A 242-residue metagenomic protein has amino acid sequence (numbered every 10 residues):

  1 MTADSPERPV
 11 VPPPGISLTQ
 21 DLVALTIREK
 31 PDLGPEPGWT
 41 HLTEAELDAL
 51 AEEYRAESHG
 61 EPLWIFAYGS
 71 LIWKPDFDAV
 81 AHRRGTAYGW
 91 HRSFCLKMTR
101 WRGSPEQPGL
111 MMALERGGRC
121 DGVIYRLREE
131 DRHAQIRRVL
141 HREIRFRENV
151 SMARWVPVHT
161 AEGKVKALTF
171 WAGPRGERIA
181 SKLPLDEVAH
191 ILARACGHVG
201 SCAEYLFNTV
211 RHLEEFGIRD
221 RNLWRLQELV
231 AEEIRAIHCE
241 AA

Functional and structural regions predicted by a protein language model:
T2-A242: A glycine-rich, hydrophobic/aromatic-adjacent loop/helix-cap motif
